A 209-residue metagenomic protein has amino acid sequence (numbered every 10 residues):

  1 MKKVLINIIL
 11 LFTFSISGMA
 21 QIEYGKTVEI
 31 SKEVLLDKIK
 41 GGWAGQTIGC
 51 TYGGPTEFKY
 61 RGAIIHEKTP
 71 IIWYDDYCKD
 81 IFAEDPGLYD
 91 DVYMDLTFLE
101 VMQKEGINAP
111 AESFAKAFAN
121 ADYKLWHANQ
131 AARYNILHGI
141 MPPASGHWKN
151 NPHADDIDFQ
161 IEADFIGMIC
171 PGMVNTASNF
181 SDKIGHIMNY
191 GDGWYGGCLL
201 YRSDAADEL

Functional and structural regions predicted by a protein language model:
M1-I22: Bacterial Sec-dependent N-terminal signal peptides
Q21, E29-I30: Helix-termini ("caps") and immediately adjacent flexible loops/tails, especially at membrane-solvent interfaces
V34-C50: Mature N-terminal segment immediately following signal peptide/propeptide cleavage in secreted/periplasmic
L36, A44, M94, L99-C198: Active-site cavity-forming subdomains of large catalytic enzyme subunits
Q46-T56, G167: Alpha-helical support elements that line or immediately flank enzyme active sites and cofactor-binding pockets
P55-P86, V92-D95, E112-F118, D122: Active-site-surrounding "flap" and adjacent substrate/cofactor-binding loops of secreted or lumenal enzymes, prototyped
Y201-L209: Single conserved hydrophobic/aromatic residue that forms the stacking wall/gate of nucleotide- or nucleobase-binding
